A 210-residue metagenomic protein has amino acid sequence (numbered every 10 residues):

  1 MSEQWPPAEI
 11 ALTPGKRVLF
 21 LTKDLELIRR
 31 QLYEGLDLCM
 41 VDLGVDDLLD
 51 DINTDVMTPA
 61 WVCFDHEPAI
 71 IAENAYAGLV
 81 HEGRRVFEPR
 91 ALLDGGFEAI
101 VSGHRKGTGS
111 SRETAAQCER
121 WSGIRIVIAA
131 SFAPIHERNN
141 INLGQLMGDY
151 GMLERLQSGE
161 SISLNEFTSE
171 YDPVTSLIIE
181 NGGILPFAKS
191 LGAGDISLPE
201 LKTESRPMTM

Functional and structural regions predicted by a protein language model:
M1-M210: Fe-S-dependent hydro-lyases/dehydratases of central metabolism
